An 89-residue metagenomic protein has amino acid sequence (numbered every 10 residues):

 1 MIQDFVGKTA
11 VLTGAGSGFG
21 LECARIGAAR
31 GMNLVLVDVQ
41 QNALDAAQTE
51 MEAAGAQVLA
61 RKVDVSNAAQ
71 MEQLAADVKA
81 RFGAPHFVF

Functional and structural regions predicted by a protein language model:
I2-V35: Canonical Rossmann dinucleotide-binding motif of NAD(H)/NADP(H)-dependent dehydrogenases/reductases, specifically
V6, A54-Q57, D77-F89: A glycine-rich helix->loop->beta "capping" turn within Rossmann-like NAD(P)(H)-dependent oxidoreductase domains
V6, D45, M71-E72, F89: Generic structural signal for individual residues within well-ordered alpha-helical segments across diverse proteins
R30-A46: Conserved glycine-rich Rossmann-like NAD(P)H-binding loop of the short-chain dehydrogenase/reductase
Q41-N42, K62-L74: The beta1-alpha1 cofactor-binding region of Rossmann-like NAD(H)/NADP(H)-dependent oxidoreductases
A47-G55: Short, conserved SAM-binding/catalytic segment of Class I S-adenosyl-L-methionine-dependent methyltransferases
